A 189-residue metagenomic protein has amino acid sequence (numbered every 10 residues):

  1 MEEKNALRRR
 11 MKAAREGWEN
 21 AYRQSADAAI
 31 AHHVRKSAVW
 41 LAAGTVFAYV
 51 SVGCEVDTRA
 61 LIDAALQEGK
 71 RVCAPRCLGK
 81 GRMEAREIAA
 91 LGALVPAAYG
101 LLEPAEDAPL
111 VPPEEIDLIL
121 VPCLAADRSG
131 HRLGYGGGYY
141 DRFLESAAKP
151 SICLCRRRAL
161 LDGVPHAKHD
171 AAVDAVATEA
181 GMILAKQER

Functional and structural regions predicted by a protein language model:
M1-E115: N-terminal active-site beta-alpha-beta segment that forms phosphate/nucleotide-binding and substrate-recognition loops
G81-R189: Conserved phosphate- and dinucleotide-binding cores of soluble alpha/beta proteins, encompassing both enzyme active
